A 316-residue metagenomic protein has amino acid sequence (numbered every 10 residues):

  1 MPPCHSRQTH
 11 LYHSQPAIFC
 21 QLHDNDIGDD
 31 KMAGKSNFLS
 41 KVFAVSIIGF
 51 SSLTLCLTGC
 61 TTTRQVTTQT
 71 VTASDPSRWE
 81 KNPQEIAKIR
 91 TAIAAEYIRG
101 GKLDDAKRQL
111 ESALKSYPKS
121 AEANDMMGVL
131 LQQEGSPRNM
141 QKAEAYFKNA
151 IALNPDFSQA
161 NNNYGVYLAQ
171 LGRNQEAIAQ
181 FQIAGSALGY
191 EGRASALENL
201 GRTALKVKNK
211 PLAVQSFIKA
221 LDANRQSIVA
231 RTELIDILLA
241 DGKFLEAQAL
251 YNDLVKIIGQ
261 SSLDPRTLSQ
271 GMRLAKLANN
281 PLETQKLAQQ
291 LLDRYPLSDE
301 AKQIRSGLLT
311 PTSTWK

Functional and structural regions predicted by a protein language model:
M1-D30: Long, charged low-complexity intrinsically disordered regions
G59-Y117, E122, R305, T312-K316: N-terminal leader/linker segments that initiate helical-solenoid repeat arrays
Q65-R78, P83, Q215, I257-K316: Terminal, low-structured helical/coil segments at or just beyond the last alpha-helical repeat
N82, S116, A152-L153, A187-G189 (+3 more regions): Structural marker of alpha-solenoid helical repeat scaffolds
A92, M126-V129, N163, L197-N199 (+2 more regions): Canonical tetratricopeptide repeat
I98, D125, Q132-S136, N162 (+4 more regions): Position-specific recognition of the canonical hydrophobic site in helix A of tetratricopeptide repeat
G101-R108, E134-N149, L171-I183, V207-S216 (+2 more regions): Structural signature of tandem alpha-helical TPR/SEL1-like repeats, specifically the intra-repeat loop/turn
A123, A160, A194-A196, A230 (+2 more regions): TPR alpha-solenoid repeat register
